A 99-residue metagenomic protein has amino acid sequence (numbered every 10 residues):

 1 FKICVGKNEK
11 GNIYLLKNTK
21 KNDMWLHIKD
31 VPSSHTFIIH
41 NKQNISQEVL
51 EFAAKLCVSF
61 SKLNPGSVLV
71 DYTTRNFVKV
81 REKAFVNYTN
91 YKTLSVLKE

Functional and structural regions predicted by a protein language model:
F1-E99: Duplex nucleic acid-engaging cores and interfaces of nucleic-acid transaction enzymes
